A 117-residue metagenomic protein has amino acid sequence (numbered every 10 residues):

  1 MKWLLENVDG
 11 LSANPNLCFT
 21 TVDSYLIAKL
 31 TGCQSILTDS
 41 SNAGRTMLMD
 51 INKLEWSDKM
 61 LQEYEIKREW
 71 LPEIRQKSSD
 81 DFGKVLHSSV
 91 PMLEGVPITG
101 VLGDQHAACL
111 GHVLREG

Functional and structural regions predicted by a protein language model:
M1-Q105: Gly/Ser/Thr-rich active-site cleft segment
L110-G117: Alpha-helix C-terminal capping segments
